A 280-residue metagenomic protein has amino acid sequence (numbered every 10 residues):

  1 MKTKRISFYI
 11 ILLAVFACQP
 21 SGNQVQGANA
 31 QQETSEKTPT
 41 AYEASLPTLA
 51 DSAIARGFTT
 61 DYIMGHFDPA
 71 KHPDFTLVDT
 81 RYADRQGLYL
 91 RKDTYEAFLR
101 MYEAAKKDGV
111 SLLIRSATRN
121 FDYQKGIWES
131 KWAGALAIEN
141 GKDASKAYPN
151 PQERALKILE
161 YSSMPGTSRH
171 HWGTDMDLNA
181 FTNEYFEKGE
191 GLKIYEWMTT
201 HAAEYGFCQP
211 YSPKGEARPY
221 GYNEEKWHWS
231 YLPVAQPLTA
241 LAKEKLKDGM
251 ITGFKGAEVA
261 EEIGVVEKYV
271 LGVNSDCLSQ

Functional and structural regions predicted by a protein language model:
M1-F8: Bacterial N-terminal signal peptides that target proteins for export
A14-A17: C-terminal motif of bacterial Sec signal peptides marking the signal peptidase cleavage site
Q19-Q280: Extracytoplasmic cell-surface/polysaccharide-interacting catalytic and binding patches
